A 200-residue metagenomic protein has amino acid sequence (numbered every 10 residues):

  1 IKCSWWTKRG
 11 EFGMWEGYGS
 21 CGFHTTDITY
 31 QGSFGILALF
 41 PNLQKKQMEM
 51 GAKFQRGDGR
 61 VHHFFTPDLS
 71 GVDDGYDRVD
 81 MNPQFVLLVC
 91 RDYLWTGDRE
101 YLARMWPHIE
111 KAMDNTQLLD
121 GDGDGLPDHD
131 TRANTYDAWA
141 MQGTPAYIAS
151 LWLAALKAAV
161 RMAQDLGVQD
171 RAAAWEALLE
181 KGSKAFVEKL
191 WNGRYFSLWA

Functional and structural regions predicted by a protein language model:
C3-K8, G13, H24, Y30 (+2 more regions): Catalytic cores of carbohydrate-active enzymes
C21-L126, T144-A163, E176: Aromatic-rich carbohydrate-recognition surfaces in CAZymes
